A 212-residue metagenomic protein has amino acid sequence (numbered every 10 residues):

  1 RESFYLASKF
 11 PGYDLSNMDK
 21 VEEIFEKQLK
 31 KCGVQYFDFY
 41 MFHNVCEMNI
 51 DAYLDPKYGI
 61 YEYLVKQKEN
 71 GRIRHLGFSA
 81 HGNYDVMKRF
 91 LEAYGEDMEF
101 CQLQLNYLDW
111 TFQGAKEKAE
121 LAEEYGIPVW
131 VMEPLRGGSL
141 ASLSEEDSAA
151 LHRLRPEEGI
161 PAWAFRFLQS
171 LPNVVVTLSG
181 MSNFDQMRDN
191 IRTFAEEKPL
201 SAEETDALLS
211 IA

Functional and structural regions predicted by a protein language model:
R1, M18-L29, D51-I60, G82-E96 (+1 more regions): Distinct, well-ordered alpha-helical segments
R1-F4, C32-G33, Q67-R72, Y94-D97 (+2 more regions): Short helix-capping segments at alpha-helix termini
S3, L64, D97-W110, R155-P156: Acidic, His- and aromatic-enriched active-site or binding-groove loops in soluble protein domains that engage sugars
S3-A7, Y36-M41, R72-G77, D97-Q102 (+2 more regions): Structural preference for beta-strand elements that scaffold enzyme active sites
S8-K20, M48-Y53, G82, E146-E158: Active-site mouth loops of central-metabolism enzymes
K9-Y13, F42-V45, S79-N83, L103-L108 (+2 more regions): Active-site beta-loop-alpha junctions enriched in small/polar residues
K30-A52: Active-site groove signature of glycoside hydrolases
K66, D97, K116-A212: Structured C-terminal cap/extension of enzyme domains
